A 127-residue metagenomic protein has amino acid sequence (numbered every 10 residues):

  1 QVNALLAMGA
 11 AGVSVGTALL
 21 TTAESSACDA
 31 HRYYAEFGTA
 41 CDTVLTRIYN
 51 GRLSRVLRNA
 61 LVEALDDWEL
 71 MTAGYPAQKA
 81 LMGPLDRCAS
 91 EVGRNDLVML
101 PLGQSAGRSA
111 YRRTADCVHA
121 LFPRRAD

Functional and structural regions predicted by a protein language model:
V2-D127: Conserved active-site-proximal phosphate/metal-binding subdomains
